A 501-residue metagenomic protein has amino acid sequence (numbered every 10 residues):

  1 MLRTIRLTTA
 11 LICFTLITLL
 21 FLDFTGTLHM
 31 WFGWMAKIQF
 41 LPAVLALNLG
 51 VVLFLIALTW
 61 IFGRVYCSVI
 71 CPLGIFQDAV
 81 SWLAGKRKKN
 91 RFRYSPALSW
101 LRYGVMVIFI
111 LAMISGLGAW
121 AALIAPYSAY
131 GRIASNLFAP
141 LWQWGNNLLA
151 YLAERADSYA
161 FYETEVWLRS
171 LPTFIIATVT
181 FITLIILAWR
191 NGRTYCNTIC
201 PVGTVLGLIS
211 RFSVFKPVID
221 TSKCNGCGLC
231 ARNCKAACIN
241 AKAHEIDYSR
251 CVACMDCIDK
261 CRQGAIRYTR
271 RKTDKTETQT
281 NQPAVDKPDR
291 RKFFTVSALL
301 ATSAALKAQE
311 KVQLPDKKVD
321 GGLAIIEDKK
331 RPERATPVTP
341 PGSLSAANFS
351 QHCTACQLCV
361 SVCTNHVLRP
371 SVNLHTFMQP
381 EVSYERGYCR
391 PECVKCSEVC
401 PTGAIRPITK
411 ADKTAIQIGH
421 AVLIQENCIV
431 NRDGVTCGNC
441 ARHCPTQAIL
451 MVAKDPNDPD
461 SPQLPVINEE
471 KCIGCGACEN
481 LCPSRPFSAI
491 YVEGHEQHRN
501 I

Functional and structural regions predicted by a protein language model:
M1-H244, S249-R250, D256-I501: Non-ligating segments of multi-cofactor redox enzymes
